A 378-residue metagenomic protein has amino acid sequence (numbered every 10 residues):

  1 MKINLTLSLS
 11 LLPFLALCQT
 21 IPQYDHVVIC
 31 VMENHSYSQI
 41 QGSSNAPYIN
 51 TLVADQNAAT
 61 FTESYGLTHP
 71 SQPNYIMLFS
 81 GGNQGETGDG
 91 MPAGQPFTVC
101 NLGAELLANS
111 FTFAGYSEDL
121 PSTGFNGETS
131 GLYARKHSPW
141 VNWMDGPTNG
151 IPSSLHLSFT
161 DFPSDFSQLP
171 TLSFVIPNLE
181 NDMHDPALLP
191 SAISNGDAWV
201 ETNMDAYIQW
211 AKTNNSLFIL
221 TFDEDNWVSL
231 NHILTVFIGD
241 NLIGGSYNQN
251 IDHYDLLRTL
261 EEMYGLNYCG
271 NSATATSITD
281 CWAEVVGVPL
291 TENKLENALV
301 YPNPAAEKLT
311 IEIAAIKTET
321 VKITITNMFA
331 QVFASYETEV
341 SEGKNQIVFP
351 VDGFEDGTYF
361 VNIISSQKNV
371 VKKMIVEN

Functional and structural regions predicted by a protein language model:
M1-T20, F349, Q367: Bacterial Sec-dependent N-terminal signal peptides
T6, L132, L295-N297: Residue-level detector of alpha-helical transmembrane segments in integral membrane proteins
S10, T20-I21, V286-Y301: Extracellular low-complexity Ser/Thr/Asn/Gly-rich intrinsically disordered segments
F14, W140, N303-A305: Hydrophobic residues in alpha-helical membrane-spanning segments
Q19-V285: Flexible, surface-exposed loop/gating regions in the mature catalytic domains of secreted/periplasmic hydrolases
E284-G287, E377-N378: Generic C-terminal helix-cap and adjacent flexible tail
E292-Y301, A305-N378: C-terminal outer-membrane/trafficking sorting elements
